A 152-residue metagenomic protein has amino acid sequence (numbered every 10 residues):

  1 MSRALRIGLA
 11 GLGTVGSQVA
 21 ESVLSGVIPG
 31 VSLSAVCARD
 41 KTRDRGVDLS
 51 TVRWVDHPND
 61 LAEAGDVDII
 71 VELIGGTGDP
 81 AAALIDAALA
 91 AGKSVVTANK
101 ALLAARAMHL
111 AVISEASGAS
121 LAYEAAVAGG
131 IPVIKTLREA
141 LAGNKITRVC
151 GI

Functional and structural regions predicted by a protein language model:
I7-L9: Hydrophobic Val/Ile/Leu positions in short beta-strands of Rossmann-like dinucleotide-binding domains
L12: Glycine-rich Rossmann-fold phosphate-binding loop(s) that bind the pyrophosphate of adenine dinucleotide cofactors
G16-S17, A81: N-terminal Rossmann-fold NAD(P) dinucleotide-binding loop
S25-V47: NAD(P)-binding Rossmann-fold cofactor-contacting core
W54-D56, V71-E72, V96-A98, L121-A125 (+1 more regions): General beta-strand structural signal in soluble alpha/beta enzymes
P58-A98: Rossmann-fold NAD(P) dinucleotide-binding segment
P80-D86, A90-A91, K100-L137: Rossmann-fold NAD(P)-binding glycine/threonine-rich loop
T136-I152: Conserved anion/nucleotide-ligand pocket segment
